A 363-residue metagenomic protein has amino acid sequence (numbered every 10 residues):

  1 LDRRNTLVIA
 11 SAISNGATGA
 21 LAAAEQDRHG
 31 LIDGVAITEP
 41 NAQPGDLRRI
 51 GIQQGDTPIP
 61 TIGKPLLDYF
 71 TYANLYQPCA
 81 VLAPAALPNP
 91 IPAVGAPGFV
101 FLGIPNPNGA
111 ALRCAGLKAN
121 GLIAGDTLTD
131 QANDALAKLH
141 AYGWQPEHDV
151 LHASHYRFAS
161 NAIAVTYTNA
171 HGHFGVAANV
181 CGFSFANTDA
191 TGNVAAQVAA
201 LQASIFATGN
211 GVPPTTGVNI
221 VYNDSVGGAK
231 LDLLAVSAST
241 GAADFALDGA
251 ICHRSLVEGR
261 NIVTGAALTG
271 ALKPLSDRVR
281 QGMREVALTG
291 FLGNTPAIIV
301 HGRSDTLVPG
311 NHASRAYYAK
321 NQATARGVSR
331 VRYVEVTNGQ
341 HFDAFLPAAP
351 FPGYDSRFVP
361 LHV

Functional and structural regions predicted by a protein language model:
L1-V363: C-terminal His-loop and adjacent cap/lid subdomain of alpha/beta-hydrolase
